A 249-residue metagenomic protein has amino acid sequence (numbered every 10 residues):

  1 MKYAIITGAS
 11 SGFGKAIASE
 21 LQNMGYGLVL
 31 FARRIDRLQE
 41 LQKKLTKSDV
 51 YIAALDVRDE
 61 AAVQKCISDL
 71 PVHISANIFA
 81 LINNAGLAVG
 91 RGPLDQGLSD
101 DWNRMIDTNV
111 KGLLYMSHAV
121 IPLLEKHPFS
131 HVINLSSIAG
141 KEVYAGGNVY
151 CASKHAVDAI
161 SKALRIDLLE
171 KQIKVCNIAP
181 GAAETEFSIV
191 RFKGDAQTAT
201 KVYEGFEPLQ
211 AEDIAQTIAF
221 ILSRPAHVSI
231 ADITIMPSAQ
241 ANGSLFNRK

Functional and structural regions predicted by a protein language model:
S10-S11: Conserved glycine-rich cofactor-binding loop
Y26-E40: Conserved glycine-rich Rossmann-like NAD(P)H-binding loop of the short-chain dehydrogenase/reductase
A54-C66, S99: The beta1-alpha1 cofactor-binding region of Rossmann-like NAD(H)/NADP(H)-dependent oxidoreductases
G92-L94, D101-R104: Substrate-binding pocket helix/loop in short-chain dehydrogenase/reductase
S117, S153: Active-site helix of classical SDR
S137: Residue(s) in the substrate-gating loop at a strand-loop-helix junction that position the organic substrate next
N177-I178, Q197-S244: C-terminal helical subdomain
